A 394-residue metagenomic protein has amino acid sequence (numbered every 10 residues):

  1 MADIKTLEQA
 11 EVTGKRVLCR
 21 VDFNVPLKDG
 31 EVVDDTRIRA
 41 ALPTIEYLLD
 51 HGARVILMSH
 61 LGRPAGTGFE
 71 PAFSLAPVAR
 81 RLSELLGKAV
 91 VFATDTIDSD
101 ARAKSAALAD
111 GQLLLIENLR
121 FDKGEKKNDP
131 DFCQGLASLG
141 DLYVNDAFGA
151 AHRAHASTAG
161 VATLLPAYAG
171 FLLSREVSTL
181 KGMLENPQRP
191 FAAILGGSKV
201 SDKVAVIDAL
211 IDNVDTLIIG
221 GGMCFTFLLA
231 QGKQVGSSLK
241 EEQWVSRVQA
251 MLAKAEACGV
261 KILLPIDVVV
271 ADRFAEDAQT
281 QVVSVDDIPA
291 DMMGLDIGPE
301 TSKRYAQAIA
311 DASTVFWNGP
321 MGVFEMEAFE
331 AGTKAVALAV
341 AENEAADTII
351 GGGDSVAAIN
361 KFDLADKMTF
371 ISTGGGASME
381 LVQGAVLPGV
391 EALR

Functional and structural regions predicted by a protein language model:
M1-R394: Active-site loop-to-helix "anion-binding N-cap" substructures in soluble metabolic enzymes
